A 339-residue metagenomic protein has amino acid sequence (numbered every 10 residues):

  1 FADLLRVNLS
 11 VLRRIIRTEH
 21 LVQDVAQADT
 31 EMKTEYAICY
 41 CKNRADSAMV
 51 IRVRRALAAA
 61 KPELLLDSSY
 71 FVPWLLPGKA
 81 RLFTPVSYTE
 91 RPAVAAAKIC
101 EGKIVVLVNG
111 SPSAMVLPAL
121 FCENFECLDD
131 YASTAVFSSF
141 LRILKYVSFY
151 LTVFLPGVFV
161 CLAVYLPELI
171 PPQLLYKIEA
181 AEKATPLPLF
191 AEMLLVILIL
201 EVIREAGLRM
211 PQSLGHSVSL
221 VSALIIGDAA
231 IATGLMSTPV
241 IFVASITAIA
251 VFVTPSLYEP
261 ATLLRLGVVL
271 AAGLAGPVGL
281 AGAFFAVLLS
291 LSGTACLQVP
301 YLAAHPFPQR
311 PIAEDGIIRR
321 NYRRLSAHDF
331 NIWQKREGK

Functional and structural regions predicted by a protein language model:
F1-E192, L297-H328, I332-K339: Cytosolic regulatory modules rich in charged/polar residues
D29, Y70, W74, P112 (+10 more regions): Flexible domain-boundary/linker segments
S148-P167, E182-L263, V268-G273, L280: Transmembrane alpha-helix detector for multi-pass membrane proteins
T238-V240, A244-K339: Hydrophobic alpha-helical transmembrane segments of membrane transport and translocation systems, primarily multi-pass
